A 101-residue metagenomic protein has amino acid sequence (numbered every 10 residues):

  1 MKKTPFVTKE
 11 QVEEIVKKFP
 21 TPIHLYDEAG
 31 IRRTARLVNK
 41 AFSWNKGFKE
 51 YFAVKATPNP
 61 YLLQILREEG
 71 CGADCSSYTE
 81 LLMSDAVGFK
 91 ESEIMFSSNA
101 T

Functional and structural regions predicted by a protein language model:
M1-T101: A charged N-terminal "starter" segment
